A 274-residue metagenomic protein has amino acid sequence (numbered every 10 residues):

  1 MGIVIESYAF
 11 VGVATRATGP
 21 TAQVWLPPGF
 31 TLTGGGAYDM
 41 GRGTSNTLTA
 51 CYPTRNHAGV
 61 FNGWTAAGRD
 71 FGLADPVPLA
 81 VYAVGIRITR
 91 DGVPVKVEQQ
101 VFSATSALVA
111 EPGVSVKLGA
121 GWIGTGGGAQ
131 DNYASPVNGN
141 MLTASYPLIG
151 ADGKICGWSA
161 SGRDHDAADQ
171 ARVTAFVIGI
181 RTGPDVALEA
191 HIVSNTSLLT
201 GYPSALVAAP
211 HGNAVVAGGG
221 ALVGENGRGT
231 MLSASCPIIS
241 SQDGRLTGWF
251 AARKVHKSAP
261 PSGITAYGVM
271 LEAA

Functional and structural regions predicted by a protein language model:
M1-A274: Extracellular attachment/recognition segments
